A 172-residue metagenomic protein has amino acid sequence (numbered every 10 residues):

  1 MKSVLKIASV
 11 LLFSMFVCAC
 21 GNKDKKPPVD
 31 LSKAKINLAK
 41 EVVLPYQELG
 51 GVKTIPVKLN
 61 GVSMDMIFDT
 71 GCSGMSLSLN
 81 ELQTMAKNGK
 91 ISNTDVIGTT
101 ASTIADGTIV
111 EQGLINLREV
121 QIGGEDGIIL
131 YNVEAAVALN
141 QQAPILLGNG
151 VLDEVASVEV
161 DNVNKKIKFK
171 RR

Functional and structural regions predicted by a protein language model:
M1-C18: Sec-dependent bacterial lipoprotein signal peptides
C20-R172: Pepsin/retropepsin-fold aspartyl endopeptidases
